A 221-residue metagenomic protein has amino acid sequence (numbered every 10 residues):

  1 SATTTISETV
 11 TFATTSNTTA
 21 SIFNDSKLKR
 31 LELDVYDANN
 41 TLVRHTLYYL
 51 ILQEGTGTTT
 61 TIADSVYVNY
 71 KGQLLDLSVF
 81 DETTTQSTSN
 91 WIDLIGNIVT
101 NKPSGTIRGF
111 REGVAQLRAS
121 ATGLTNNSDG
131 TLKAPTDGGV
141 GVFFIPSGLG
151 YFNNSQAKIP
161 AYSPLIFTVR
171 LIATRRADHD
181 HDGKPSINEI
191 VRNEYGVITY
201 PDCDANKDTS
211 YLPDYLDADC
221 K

Functional and structural regions predicted by a protein language model:
S1-K221: Cross-family detector of peptidyl-prolyl cis-trans isomerase
